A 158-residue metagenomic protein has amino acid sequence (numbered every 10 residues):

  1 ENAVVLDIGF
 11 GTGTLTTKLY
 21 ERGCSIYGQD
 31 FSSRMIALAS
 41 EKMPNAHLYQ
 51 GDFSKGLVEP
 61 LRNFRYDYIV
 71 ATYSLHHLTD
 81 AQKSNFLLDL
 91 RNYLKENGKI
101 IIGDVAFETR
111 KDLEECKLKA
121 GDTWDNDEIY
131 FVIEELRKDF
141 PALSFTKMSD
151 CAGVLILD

Functional and structural regions predicted by a protein language model:
E1, T12-P60, I101-D158: Class I (Rossmann-like) S-adenosyl-L-methionine-dependent methyltransferase catalytic domain, capturing the SAM-binding
A3-G9: Conserved class I S-adenosyl-L-methionine
V70: A conserved beta-strand element that flanks and buttresses the S-adenosyl-L-methionine
Y73-S74: Short catalytic micro-motifs in class I SAM-dependent methyltransferases
S84-E96: A short glycine-rich, Lys/Arg-flanked "PGG" loop and its adjoining helix->strand segment in the class I
